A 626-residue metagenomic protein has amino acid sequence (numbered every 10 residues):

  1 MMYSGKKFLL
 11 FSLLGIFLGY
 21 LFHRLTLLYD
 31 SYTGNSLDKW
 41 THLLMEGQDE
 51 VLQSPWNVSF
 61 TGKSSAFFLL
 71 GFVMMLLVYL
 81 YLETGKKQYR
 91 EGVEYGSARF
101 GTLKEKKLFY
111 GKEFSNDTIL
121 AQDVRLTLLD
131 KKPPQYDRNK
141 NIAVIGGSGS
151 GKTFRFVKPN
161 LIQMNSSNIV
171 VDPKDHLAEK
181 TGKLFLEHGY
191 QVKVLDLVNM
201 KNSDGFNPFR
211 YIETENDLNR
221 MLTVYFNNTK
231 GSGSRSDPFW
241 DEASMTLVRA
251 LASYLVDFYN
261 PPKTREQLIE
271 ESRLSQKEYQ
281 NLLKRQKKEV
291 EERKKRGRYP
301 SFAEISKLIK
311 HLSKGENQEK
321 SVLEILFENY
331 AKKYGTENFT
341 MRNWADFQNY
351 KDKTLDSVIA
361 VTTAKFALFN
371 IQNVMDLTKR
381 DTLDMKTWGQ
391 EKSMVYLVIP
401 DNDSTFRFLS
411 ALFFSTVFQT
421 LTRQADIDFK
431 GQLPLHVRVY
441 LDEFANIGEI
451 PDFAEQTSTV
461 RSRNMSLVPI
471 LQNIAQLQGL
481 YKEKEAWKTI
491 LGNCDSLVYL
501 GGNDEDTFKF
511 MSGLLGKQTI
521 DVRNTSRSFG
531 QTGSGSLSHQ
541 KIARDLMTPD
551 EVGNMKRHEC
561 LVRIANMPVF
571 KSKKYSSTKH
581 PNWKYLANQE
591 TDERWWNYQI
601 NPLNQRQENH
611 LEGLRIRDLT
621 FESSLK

Functional and structural regions predicted by a protein language model:
M1, Q390, K488-T489, S538-Q540 (+1 more regions): Short alpha-helix boundary/capping motifs
M1-S150, F154-V157, K201, K517 (+1 more regions): Basic- and hydrophobic-enriched, low-structure N-terminal and domain-boundary segments that flank ATP-binding catalytic
G5, G15, G19, G34 (+28 more regions): Residue-identity detector for glycine
K6, L186-E187, P208-Y211, T525 (+1 more regions): Low-complexity, intrinsically disordered or weakly predicted helical/coil tracts enriched in serine/threonine
L27, P133, R138-M465, G492 (+1 more regions): P-loop NTPase motor domains
D49-P55, S65-N116, E215-Y225, L308-K314 (+3 more regions): Short alpha-helical interface patches
T457-L561: Conserved ATP-driven motor cores of ASCE-family P-loop NTPases powering translocation/secretion/packaging/pilus
